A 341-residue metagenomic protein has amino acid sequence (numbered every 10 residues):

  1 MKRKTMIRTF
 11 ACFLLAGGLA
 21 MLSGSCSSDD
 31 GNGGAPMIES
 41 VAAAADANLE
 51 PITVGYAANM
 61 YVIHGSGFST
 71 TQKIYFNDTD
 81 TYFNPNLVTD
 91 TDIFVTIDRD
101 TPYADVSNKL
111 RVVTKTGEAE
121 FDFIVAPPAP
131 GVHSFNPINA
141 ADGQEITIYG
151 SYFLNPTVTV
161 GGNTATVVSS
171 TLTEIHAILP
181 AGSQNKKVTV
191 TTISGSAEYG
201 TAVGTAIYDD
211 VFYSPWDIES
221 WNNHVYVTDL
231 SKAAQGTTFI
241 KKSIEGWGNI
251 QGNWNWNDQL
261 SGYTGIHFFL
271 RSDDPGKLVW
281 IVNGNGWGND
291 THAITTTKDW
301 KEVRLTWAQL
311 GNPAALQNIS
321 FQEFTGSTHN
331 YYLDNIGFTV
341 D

Functional and structural regions predicted by a protein language model:
M21-S25: C-terminal motif of bacterial Sec signal peptides marking the signal peptidase cleavage site
S27-S69, T116-N155, N185, S194-S220: Beta-strand/beta-sandwich contexts
T70-T79, L154-N163, V279-G284: Change to "...patches in solvent-exposed regions of secreted, membrane-anchored, or virion-exposed structural
R99-V106, L179-N185, G311-P313: Surface-exposed, short loops/turns at beta-strand junctions within beta-sandwich domains
A104-K115, N185-S194, Q317-F321: Short, aromatic- and glycine-rich surface loops/edge beta-strands on solvent-exposed regions
F212, W254-G276, V303-L305, I336: Extra-cytoplasmic beta-strand recognition segments
Y226-N249: Short carbohydrate-recognition loop motifs
F268, E302-G337: Extracellular beta-strand ligand-recognition surfaces/modules
